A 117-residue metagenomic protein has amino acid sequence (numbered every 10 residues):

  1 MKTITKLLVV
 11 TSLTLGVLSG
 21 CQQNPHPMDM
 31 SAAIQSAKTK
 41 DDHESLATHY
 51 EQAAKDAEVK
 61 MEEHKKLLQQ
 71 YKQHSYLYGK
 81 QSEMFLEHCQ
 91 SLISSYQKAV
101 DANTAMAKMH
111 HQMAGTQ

Functional and structural regions predicted by a protein language model:
M1-C21: Sec-dependent bacterial lipoprotein signal peptides
L15-S36: Bacterial Sec signal peptide processing site at the extreme N-terminus
M28-I34, K60-E87: Short E/K-rich amphipathic alpha-helical oligomerization segments
S36, K40-H43, A47-Y50, S75 (+3 more regions): Amphipathic alpha-helical coiled-coil segments and their boundaries
K40-H74: Post-signal-peptide N-terminal segment of Sec-exported extracytoplasmic proteins
A53, K60, L92-S95, A99-A102 (+1 more regions): Long, heptad-repeat alpha-helical coiled-coil segments that mediate oligomerization and form fibrous "stalk/rod"
D101-Q117: Long amphipathic alpha-helical coiled-coil segments
